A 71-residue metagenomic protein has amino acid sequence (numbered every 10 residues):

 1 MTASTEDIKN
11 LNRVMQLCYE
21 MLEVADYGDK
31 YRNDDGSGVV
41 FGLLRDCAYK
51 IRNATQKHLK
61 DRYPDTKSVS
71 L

Functional and structural regions predicted by a protein language model:
M1-K9: Short, charged, low-complexity loops and linkers
T2, P64-L71: Short acidic DE-rich linear segments
N10, V14-P64: Short, charge-rich amphipathic interface segments used for partner binding and complex assembly
